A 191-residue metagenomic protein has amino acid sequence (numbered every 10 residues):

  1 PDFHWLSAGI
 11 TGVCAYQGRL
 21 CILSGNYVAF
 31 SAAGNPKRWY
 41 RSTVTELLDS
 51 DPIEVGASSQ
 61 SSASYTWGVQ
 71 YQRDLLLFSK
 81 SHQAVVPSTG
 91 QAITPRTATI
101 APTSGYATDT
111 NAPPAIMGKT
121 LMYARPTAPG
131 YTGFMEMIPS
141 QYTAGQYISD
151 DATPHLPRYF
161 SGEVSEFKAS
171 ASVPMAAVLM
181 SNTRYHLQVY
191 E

Functional and structural regions predicted by a protein language model:
P1-H4: Long, charge-dense tracts
S7-G12: Extended, H/D-rich, highly charged conserved domains that either
C14-Q17: N-terminal low-complexity or amphipathic/hydrophobic leaders
L20: Acidic-aromatic/histidine active-site loop/patch
S24-D51, V86-A92: Beta-propeller domains
Y27, G34, G56-E191: Beta-sheet-dominated scaffold domains
